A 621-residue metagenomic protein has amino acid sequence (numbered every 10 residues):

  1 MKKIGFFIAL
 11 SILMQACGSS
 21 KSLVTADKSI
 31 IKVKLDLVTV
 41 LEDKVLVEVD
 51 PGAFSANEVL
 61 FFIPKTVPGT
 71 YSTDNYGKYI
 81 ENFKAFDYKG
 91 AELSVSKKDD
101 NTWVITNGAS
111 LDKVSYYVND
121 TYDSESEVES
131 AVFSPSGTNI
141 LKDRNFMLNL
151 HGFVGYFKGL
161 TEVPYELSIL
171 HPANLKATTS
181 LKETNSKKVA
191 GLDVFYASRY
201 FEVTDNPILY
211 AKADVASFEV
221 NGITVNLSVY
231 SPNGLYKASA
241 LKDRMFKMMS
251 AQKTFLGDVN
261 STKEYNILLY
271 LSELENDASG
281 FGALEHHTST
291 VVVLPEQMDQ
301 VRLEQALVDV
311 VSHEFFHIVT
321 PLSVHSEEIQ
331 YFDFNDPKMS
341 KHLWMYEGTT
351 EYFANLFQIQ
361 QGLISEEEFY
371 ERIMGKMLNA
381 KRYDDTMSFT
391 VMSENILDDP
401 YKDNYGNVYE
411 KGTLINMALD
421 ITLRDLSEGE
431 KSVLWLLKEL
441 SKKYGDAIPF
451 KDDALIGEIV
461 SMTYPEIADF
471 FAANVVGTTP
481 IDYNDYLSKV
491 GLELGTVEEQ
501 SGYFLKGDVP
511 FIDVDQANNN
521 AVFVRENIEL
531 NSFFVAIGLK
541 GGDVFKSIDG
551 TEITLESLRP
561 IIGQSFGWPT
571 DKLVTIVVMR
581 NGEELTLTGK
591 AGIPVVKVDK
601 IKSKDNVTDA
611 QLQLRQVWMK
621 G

Functional and structural regions predicted by a protein language model:
M1-I4: Positively charged n-region of N-terminal signal peptides that target proteins for export
Q15-A16: C-terminal motif of bacterial Sec signal peptides marking the signal peptidase cleavage site
L23-T66, M147-G152: Early extracytoplasmic/domain-onset interaction patches
V49, D214-H342: Juxtacatalytic substrate-recognition/specificity segment
G52-Y88: N-terminal, post-signal-peptide region of Sec/Tat-exported proteins
T73-N82, F86-T262, F281-G282: Non-catalytic architectural context of zinc metalloproteases
F83, Q252, M345-F357, I576: An active-site-proximal "capping" alpha-helix that borders the catalytic cofactor pocket
A354-N355, L363-G621: C-terminal recognition in membrane/secretory proteostasis and scaffolding
